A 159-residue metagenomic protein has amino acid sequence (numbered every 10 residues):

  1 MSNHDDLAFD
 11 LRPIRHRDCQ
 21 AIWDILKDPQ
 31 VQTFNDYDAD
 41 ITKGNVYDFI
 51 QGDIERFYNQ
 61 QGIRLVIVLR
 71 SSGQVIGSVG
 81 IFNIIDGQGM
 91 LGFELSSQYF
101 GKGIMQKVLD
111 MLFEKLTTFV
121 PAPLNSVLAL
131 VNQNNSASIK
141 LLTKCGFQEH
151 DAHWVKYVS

Functional and structural regions predicted by a protein language model:
M1-D28, R64, V68-S159: Acyl-donor (CoA/ACP) binding surface of acyl/acetyltransferases
Q30-G52, I63: Conserved GNAT-fold acetyl-CoA-binding loop/helix
Q51-I54, T117: Generic structural signal for well-ordered alpha-helical scaffold segments
E55-Q60: Short loop/turn motifs at secondary-structure junctions and domain boundaries
